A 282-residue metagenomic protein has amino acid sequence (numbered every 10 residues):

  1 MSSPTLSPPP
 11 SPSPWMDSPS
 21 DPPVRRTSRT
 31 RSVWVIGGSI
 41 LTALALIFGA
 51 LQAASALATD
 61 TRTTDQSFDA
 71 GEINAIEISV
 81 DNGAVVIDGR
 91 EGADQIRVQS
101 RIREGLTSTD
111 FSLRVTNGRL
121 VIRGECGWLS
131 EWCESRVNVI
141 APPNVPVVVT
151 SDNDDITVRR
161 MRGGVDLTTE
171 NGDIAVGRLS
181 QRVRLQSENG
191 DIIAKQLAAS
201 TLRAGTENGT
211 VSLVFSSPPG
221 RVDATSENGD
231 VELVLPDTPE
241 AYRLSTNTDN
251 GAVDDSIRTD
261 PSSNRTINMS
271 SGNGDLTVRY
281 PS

Functional and structural regions predicted by a protein language model:
M1-V33: Terminal targeting segments of Actinobacterial cell-envelope proteins
S3-P4, A54-R119, R136-I140, P146 (+4 more regions): Short linear S-[DN]-x-LW-Φ motif typified by the pepsin-like aspartic protease active-site region
T30-A53: Hydrophobic membrane-insertion alpha-helices, especially the h-region of bacterial N-terminal signal peptides
V80-N82, E91, V115-N117, S151 (+10 more regions): A generic beta-sheet turn/junction motif
V86, R97, R119-V121, T157 (+6 more regions): General beta-strand recognition
A93-Q95, G105, W128-L129, G220 (+1 more regions): Short, surface-exposed beta-strand-loop junctions and turns on beta-sheet-rich folds
R119-N208: Non-cytosolic head/periplasmic domains of membrane-anchored proteins
V183, A194-S282: Short, surface-exposed interaction patches in beta-rich subdomains that mediate adhesion/assembly near membranes
